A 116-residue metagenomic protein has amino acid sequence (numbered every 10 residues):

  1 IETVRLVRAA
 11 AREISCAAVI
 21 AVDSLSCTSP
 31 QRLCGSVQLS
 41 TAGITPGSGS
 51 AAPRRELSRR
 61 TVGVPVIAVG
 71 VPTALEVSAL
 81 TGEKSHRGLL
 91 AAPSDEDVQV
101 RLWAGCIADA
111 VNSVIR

Functional and structural regions predicted by a protein language model:
E2: Active-site histidine-anchored catalytic micro-motif
R5-R55: Glycine-rich phosphate-binding loop
C34, Q38, R55-L57, V62 (+1 more regions): Generic alpha-helical propensity signal that fires on short helical segments and nearby coil/disordered stretches
G49-P72: Short, flexible loop segments at boundaries between secondary-structure elements
P65-R116: C-terminal functional extensions of proteins
